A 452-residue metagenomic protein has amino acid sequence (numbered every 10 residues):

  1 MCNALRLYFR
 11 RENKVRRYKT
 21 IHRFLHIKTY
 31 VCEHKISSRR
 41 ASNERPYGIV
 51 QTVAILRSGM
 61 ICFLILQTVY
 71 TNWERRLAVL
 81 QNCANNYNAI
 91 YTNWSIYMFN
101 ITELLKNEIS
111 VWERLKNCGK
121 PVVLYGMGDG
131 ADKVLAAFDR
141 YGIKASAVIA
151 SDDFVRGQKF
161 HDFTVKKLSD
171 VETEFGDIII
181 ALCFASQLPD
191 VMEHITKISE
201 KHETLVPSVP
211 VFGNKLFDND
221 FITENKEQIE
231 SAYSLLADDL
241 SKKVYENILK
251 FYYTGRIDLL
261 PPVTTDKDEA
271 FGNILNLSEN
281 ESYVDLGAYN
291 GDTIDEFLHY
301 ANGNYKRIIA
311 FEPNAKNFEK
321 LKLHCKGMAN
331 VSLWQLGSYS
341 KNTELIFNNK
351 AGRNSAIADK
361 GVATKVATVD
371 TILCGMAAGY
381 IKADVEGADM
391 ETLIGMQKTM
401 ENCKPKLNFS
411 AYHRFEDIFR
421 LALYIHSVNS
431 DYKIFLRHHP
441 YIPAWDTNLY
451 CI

Functional and structural regions predicted by a protein language model:
A4, T20, T29, S37 (+1 more regions): Short linear motifs in low-complexity or flexible loops
L5, F9, L25, L56 (+3 more regions): Short hydrophobic targeting helices and cationic amphipathic motifs that mediate membrane/organellar targeting
R16, R23, S42-R45, V69 (+1 more regions): Short, low-complexity intrinsically disordered segments enriched in A/P/G/S/L with frequent Arg, especially at protein
N88-Y125, D129-A145, S151-I452: Phosphate/nucleotide-binding beta-alpha loop and adjacent structural elements of enzyme active sites
